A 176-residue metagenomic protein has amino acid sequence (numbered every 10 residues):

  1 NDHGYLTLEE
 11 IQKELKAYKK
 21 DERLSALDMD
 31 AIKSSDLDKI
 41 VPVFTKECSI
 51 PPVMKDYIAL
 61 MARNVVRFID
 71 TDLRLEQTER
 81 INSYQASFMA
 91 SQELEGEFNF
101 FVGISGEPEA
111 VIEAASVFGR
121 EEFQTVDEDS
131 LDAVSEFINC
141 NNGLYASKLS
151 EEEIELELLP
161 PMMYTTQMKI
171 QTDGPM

Functional and structural regions predicted by a protein language model:
D2-M176: N-terminal auxiliary interaction/assembly segments of multi-subunit proteins
